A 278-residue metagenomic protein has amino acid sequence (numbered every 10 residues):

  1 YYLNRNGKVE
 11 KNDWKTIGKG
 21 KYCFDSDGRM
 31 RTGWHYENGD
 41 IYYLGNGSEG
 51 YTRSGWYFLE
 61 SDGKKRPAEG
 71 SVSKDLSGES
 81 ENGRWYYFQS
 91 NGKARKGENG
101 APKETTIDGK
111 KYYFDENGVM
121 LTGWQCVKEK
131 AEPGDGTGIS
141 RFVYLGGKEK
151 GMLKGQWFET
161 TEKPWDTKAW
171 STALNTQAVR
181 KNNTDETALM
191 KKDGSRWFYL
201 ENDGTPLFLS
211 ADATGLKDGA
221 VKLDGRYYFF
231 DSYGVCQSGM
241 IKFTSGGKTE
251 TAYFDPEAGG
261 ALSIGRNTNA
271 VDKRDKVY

Functional and structural regions predicted by a protein language model:
Y1-Y278: Extracellular adhesion/carbohydrate-binding repeat motifs centered on closely spaced tryptophans
